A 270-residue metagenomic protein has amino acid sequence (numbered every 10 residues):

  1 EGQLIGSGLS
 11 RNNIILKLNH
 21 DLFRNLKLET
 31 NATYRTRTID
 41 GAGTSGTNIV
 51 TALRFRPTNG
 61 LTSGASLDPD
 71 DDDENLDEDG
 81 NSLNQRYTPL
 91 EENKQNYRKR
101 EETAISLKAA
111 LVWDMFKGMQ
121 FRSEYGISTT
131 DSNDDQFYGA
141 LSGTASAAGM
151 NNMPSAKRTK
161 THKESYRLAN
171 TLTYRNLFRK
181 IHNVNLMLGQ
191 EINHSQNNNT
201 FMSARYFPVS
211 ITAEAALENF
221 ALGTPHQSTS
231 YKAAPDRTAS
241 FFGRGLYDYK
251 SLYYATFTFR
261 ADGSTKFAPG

Functional and structural regions predicted by a protein language model:
E1, A255-F267: Transmembrane beta-strand segments that form the barrel wall of outer-membrane beta-barrel proteins
Q3-I5, K17-S106, R122-A239: Surface-exposed loop/interface segments of Gram-negative outer-membrane beta-barrel transport/assembly proteins
L4-G8, A268-G270: Short, solvent-exposed loop/turn segments at secondary-structure boundaries
R11-N13: Short, solvent-exposed loop/turn segments in extracellular or other extracytoplasmic domains
L16, H20, L111-W113, Y174-N176 (+2 more regions): Residue-level signature of outer-membrane beta-barrel architecture
G118: Active-site and adjacent substrate-binding regions of carbohydrate-active enzymes
E124, G189, T238, G243-D248 (+1 more regions): Exposed, low-structure sequence patches enriched in small/polar residues
T130, Y247-L252, S264: Conserved C-lobe terminal segment of protein kinase catalytic domains
